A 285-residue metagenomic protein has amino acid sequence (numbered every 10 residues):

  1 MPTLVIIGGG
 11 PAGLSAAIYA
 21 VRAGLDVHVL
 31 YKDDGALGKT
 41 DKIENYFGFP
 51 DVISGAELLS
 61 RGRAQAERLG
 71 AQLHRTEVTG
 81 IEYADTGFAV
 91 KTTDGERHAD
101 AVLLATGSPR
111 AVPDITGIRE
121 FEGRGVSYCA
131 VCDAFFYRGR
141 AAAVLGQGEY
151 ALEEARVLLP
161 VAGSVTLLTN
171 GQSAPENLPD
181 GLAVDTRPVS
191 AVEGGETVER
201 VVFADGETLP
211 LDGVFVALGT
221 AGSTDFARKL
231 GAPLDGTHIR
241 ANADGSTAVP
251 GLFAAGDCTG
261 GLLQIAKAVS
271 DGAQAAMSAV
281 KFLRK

Functional and structural regions predicted by a protein language model:
M1-V5, G35, L73-G139, F215-A217 (+2 more regions): FAD-binding core/adjacent interface of flavoenzyme oxidoreductases
P2-E57, Q65, R140-G146, Y150-A174: Beta1-alpha1 glycine-rich phosphate/pyrophosphate-binding loop at the start of Rossmann-like nucleotide-binding domains
G13, R110, A151, L209 (+1 more regions): Glycine-rich nucleotide phosphate-binding loop and flanking beta-alpha elements of Rossmann-like dinucleotide-binding
S15, Y19-A20, V102, V157-L158 (+3 more regions): Hydrophobic/aromatic ligand-binding patch that stacks against planar heteroaromatic rings of cofactors or nucleotides
R63-D85, V90-K91, R97-A99, P160-A241 (+1 more regions): A Rossmann-like FAD-binding core segment of flavoenzymes
A66, L103, V126-C129, L158 (+1 more regions): Hydrophobic structural packing positions in well-ordered secondary structure
P109, D114, E120-F136, L218-L262 (+3 more regions): FAD-site-proximal beta/loop scaffold in flavoenzymes
R124-C132, A143-E153, D185: Active-site glycine-rich loop that binds ribose-phosphate moieties when present
